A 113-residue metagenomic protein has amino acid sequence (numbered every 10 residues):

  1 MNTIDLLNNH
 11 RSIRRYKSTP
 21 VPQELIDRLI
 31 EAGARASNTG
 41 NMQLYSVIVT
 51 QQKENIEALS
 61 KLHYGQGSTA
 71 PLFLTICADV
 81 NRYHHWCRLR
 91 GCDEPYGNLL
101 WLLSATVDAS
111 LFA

Functional and structural regions predicted by a protein language model:
M1-A113: Acidic, surface-exposed loops and disordered segments
